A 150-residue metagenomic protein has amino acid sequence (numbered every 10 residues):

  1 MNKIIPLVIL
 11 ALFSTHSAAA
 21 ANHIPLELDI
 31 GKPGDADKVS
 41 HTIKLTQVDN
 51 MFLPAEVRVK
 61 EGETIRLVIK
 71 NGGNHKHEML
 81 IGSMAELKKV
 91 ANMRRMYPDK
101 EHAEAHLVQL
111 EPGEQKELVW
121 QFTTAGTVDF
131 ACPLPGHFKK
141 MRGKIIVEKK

Functional and structural regions predicted by a protein language model:
M1-I4: Positively charged n-region of N-terminal signal peptides that target proteins for export
L7-T15: Bacterial N-terminal signal peptides
H16-A20: Sec/Tat signal peptide C-region and signal peptidase I cleavage site
A21-I30, M51, E104-K150: Extracellular/periplasmic metallocenter environments
P33-T64: N-terminal edge beta-strand
I69-N71: Asparagine-centered strand-capping/turn motif at beta-strand->loop junctions
E78-G82: Beta-strand signatures of extracellular beta-sandwich domains
A85-M96: Short aromatic-acidic-glycine turn motif
